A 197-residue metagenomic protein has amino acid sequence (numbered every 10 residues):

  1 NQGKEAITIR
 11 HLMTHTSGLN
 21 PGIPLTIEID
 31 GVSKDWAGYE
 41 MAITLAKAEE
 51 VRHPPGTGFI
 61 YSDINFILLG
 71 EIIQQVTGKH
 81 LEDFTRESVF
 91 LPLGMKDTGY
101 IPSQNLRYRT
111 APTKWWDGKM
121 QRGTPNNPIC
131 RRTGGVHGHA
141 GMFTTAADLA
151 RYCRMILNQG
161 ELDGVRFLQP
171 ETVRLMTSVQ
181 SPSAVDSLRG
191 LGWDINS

Functional and structural regions predicted by a protein language model:
Q2-S197: Short, surface-exposed loop or secondary-structure junction motifs that flank catalytic or metal-binding residues
